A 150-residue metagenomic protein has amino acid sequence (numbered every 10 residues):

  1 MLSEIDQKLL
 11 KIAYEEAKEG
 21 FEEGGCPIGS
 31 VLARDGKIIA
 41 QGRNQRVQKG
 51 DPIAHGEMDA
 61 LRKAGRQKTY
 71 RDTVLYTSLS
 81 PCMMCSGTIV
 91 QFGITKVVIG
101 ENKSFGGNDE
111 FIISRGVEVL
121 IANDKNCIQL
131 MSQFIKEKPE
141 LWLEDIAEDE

Functional and structural regions predicted by a protein language model:
M1-G20, R71, G87-E150: Zinc-dependent deaminase
A13, A17-G20, S30, G56 (+2 more regions): Small-residue (primarily alanine) positions within well-ordered alpha-helices, especially packing/interaction faces
E23-P27: Short, flexible loop/turn motifs enriched in small residues
I28-G36: Short beta-strand scaffold segments in enzyme catalytic cores
Q45-D59: A short, polar/charged loop-to-alpha-helix boundary motif
E57, L61-L79: Mobile, glycine- and charge-enriched loop segments and immediately flanking short secondary-structure elements within
L75-I89: Short, thiol/selenol-centered motifs that function as redox-active sites or metal-ligating centers
